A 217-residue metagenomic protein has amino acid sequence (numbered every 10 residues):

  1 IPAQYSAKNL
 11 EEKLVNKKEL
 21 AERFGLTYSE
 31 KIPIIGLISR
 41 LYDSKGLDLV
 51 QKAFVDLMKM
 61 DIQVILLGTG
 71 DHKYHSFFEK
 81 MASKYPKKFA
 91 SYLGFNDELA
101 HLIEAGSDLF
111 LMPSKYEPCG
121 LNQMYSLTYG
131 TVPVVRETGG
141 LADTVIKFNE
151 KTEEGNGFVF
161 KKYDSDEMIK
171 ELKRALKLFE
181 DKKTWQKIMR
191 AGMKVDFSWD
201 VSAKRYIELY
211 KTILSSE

Functional and structural regions predicted by a protein language model:
I1-E217: Catalytic cores of carbohydrate-active enzymes across secretory and cytosolic contexts
